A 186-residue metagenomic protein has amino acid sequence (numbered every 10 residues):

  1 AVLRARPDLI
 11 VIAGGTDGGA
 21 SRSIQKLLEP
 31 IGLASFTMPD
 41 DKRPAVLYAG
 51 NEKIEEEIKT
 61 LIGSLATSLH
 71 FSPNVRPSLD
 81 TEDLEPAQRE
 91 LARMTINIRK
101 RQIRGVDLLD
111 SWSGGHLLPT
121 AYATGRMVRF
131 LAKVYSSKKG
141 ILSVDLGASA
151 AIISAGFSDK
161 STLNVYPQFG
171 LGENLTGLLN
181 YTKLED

Functional and structural regions predicted by a protein language model:
A1-I141: Nucleotide/phosphate-binding catalytic cleft detector across ATP-hydrolyzing and phosphate-transferring enzymes
R129, S136-D186: Glycine-rich phosphate-binding loop of actin/hexokinase-like ATP-binding domains
